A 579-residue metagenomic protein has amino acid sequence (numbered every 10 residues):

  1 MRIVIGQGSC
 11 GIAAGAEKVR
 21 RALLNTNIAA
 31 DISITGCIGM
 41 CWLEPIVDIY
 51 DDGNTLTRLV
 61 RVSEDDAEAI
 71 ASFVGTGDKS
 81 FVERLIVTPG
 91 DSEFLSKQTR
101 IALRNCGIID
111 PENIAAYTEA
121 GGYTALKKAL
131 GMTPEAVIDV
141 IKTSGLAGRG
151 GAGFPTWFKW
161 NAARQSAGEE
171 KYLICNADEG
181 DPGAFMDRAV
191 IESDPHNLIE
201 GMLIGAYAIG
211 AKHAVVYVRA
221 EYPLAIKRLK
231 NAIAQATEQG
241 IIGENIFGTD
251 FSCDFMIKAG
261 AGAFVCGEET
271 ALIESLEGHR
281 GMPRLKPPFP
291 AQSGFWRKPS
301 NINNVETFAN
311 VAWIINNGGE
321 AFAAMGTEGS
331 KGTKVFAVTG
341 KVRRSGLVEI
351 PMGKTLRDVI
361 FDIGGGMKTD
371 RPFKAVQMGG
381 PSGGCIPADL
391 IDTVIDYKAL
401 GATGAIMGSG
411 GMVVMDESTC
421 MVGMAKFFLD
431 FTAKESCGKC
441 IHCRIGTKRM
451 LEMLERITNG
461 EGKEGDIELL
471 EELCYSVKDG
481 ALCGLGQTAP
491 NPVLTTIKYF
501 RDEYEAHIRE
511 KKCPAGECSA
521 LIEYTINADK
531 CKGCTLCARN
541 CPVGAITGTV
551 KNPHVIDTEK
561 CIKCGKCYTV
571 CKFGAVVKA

Functional and structural regions predicted by a protein language model:
M1, E17-I34, D51-T76, T124-T143 (+9 more regions): Ferredoxin-type iron-sulfur electron-transfer modules in oxidoreductases and energy-metabolism complexes
Q7-I12, G122, I141-A163, G262-E274 (+2 more regions): Conserved phosphate/anionic-ligand binding catalytic regions in large, soluble enzymes, centered on
P45-I49, H442-K448, I526, L536-V555 (+1 more regions): Iron-sulfur cluster-binding cysteine motifs and their immediate structural context in ferredoxin-like electron-transfer
V82-T143, R297, N303-G318: Flexible inter-domain linker/hinge segments
I109, I114-T124, L173-D187, P290-W296 (+2 more regions): Gly-rich Lys/Arg/Thr-decorated short loops/hinges at beta-loop-alpha junctions or inter-strand turns that position
D194-A208: Histidine-anchored nucleotide/phosphate-binding helix
G201-L203, G353-K368: Short amphipathic, charge-patterned alpha-helical segments
I226-M352, G364: Hydrophobic alpha-helical positions that pack around
